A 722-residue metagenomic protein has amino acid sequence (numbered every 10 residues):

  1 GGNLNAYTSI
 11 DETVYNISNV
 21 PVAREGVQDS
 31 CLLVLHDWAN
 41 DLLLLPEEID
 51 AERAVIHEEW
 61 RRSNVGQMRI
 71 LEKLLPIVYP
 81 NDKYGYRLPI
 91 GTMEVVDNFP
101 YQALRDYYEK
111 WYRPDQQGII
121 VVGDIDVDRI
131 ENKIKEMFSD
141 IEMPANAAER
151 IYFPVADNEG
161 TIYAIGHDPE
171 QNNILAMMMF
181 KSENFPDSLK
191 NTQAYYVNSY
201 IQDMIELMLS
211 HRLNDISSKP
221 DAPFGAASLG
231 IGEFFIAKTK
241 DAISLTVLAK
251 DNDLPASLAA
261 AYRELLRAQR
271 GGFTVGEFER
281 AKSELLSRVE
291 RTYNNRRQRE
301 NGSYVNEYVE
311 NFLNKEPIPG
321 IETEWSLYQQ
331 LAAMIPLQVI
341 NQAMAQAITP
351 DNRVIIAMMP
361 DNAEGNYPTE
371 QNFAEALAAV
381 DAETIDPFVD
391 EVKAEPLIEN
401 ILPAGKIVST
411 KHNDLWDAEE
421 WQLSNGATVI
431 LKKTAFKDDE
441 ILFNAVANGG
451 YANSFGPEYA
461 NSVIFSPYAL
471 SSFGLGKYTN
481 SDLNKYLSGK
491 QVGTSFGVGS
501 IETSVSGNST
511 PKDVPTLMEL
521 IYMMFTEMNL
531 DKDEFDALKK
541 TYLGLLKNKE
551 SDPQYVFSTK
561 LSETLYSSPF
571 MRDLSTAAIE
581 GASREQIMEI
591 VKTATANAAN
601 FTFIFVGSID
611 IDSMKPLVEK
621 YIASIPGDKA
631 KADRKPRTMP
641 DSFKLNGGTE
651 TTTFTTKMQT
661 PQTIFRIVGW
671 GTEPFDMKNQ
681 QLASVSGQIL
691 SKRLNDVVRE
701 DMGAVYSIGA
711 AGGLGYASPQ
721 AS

Functional and structural regions predicted by a protein language model:
G1-D37, Q67-E94, Q116-V122, N172-Q193 (+10 more regions): M16 family metallopeptidases and their MPP-like homologs
L35-L44, M137-A145, E264-F273, M523-L530 (+1 more regions): A common structural junction motif
N40, E47-Q116, I120-F138, E142-N172 (+5 more regions): Hydrophobic, small-residue-rich alpha-helical packing segments that form membrane-like cores
L43-L44, E48-I49, I335-V339, A343 (+2 more regions): Peptidyl-prolyl cis-trans isomerase
Y112, T595-A596: Flexible, low-complexity linker/tail segments at the boundary of structured domains
D126-N214, S218-P220, E279-S283, E290 (+6 more regions): Proteolytic maturation boundary segments
D203, V463-I464, S684: Proteins synthesized as precursors that undergo proteolytic processing into mature forms
